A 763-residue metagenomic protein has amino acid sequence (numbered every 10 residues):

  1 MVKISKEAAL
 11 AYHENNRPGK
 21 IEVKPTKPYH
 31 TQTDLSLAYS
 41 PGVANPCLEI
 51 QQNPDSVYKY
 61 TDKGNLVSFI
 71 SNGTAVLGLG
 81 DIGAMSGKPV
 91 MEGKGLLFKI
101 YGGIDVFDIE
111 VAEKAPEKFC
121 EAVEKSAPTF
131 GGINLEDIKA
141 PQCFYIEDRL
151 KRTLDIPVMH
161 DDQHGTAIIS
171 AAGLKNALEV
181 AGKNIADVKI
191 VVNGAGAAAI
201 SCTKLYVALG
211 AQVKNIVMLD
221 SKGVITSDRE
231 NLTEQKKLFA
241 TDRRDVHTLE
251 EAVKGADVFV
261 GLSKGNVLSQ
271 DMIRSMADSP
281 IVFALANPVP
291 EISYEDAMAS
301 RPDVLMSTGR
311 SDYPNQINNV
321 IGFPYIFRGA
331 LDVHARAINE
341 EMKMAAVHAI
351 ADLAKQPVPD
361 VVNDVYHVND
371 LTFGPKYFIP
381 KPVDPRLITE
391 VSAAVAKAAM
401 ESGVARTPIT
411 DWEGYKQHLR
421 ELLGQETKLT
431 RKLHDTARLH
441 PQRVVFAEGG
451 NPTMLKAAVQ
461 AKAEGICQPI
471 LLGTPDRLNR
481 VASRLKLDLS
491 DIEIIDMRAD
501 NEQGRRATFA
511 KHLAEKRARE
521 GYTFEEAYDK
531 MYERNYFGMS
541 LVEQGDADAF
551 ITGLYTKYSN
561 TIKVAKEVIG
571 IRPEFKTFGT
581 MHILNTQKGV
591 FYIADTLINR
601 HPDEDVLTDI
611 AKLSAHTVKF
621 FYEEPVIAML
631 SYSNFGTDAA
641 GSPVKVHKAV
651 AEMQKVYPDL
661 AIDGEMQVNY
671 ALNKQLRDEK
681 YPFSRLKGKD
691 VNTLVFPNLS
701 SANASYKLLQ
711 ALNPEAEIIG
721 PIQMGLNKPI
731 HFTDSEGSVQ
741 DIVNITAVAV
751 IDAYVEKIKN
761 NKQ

Functional and structural regions predicted by a protein language model:
M1-V158, L353, K397-A398, R431-L455 (+6 more regions): N-terminal ligand-binding/catalytic initiation module
S68-G78, G83, A167-A171, A181-V207: Glycine-rich adenosine-cofactor-binding loop
M85, D137-N184, R406-I409, Y415-G688 (+1 more regions): Anion-binding alpha/beta catalytic cores of soluble intermediary-metabolism enzymes, centered on
A127, I185, A252-V253, I273-M276 (+2 more regions): A short, aliphatic-rich alpha-helical micro-motif
D161-D162, A181, A284-S392, A399-S402 (+3 more regions): Adenosine-phosphate binding glycine-rich loop
N193, L209-K236: NAD(P)-binding Rossmann-fold cofactor-contacting core
K237-L305, R310-D312: Rossmann-like adenosine-cofactor binding region
